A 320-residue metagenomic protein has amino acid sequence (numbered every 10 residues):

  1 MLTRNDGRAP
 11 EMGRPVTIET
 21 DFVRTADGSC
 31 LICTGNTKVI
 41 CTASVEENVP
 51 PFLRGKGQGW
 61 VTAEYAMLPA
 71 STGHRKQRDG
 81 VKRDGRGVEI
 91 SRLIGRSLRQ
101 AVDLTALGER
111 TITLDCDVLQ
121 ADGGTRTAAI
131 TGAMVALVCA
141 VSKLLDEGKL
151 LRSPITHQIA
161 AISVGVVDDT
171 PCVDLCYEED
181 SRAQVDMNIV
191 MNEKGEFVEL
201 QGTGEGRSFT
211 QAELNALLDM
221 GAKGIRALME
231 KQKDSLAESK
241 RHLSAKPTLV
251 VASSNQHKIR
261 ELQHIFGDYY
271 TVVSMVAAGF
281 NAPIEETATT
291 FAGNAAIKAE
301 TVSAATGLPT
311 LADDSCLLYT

Functional and structural regions predicted by a protein language model:
M1-S244: Polyanion-binding surfaces on beta-sheet-dominated domains and ring/shell assemblies
R14, G57-G59, Q201, K258 (+3 more regions): Alpha-helical protein-protein interaction elements
L31-C33, I40-T42, T62-E64, V250 (+3 more regions): Short, conserved beta-strand segments within well-ordered enzyme catalytic domains that often line or immediately flank
A106, K240, Y270-T271, T310: Secondary-structure boundary/capping signal
C116, A312-D313: Active-site flanking residues adjacent to catalytic metal/cofactor-binding acidic residues
A245-P309: N-terminal polybasic phosphate/anion-binding patch
C316: Catalytic metal-binding/acid-base residues of hydrolase active sites
Y319-T320: Conserved small/polar residues in nucleotide/adenosyl-binding loops
